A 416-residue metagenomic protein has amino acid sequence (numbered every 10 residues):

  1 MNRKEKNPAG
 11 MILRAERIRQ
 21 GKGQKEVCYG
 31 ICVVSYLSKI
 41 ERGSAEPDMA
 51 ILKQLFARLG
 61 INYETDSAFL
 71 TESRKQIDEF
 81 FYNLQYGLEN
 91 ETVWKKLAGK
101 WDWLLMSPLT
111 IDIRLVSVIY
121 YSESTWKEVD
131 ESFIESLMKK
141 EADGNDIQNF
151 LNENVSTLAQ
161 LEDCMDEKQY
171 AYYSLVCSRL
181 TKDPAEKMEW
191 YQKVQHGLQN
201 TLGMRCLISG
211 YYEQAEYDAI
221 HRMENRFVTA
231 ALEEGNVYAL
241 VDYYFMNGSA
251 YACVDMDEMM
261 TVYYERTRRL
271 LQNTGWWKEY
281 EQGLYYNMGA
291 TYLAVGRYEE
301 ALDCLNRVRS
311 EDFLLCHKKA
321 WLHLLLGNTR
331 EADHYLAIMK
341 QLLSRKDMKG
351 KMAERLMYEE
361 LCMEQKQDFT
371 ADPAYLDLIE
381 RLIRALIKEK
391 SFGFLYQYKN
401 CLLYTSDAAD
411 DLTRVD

Functional and structural regions predicted by a protein language model:
M1-R19: A short, Lys/Arg-rich alpha-helix, primarily the initiator
R17, C28, F56: The alpha-helix within a helix-turn-helix
Q20-K39: Short alpha-helical DNA-recognition segment
D48-D66: DNA major-groove recognition helix of helix-turn-helix/homeodomain DNA-binding modules
T65-R74: TPR-adjacent "capping" and linker segments in tetratricopeptide-repeat scaffold/adaptor proteins
R74-S124: Helix-turn-helix/homeodomain-like alpha-helical modules used for DNA recognition and transcription-factor dimerization
S132-L382, S391-L395, K399-L402: Extended amphipathic alpha-helical coiled-coil/heptad-repeat regions
Y404-T413: Conserved small/polar residues in nucleotide/adenosyl-binding loops
